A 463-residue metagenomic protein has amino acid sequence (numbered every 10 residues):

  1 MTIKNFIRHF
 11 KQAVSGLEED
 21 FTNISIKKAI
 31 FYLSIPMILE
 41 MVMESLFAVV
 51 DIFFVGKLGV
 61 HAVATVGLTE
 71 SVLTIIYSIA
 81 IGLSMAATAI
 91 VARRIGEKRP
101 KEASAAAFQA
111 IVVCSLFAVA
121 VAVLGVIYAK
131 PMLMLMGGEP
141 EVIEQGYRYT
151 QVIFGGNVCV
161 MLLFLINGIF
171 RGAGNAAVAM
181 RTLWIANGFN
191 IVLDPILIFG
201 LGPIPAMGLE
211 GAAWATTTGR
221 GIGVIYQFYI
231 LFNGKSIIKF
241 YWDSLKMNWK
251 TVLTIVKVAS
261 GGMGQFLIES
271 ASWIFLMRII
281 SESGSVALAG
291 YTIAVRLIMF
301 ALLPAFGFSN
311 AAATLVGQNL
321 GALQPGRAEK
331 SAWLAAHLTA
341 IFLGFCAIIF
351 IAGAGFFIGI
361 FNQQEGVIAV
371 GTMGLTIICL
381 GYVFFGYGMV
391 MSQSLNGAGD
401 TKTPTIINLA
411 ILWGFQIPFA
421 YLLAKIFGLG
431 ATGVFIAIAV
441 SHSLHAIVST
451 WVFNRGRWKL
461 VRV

Functional and structural regions predicted by a protein language model:
M1-S34, V91-V158, I204-A259, V316-G381 (+1 more regions): Short alpha-helical transmembrane segments in multi-pass integral membrane proteins
N23, K27-L46, V50, V72-I79 (+7 more regions): Residue-level signal for short hydrophobic patches within transmembrane helices of multi-pass membrane transporters
Y32-A48, V152, A186, G219-G223 (+4 more regions): Transmembrane helical elements of multi-pass membrane transporters/channels
L39, D51-V55, V66, V91-G96 (+22 more regions): Hydrophobic/aromatic residues within transmembrane alpha-helices of membrane transport systems, especially the TMDs
V42, L46-A64, L133-P140, I196-M207 (+4 more regions): Helix-terminus/linker motif at the lipid-water interface of multi-pass membrane proteins
V60-S71, G146, T150, A213 (+3 more regions): Small-residue hotspots at the loop-to-helix junctions and early N-terminal turns of transmembrane alpha-helices
V63-V123, I127, V160-A179, M277 (+2 more regions): Small-residue-rich hydrophobic transmembrane alpha-helices
S84, I153-R171, A179-N187, A212-Q227 (+5 more regions): Short runs within selected transmembrane alpha-helices of multi-pass transporters and secretion channels
